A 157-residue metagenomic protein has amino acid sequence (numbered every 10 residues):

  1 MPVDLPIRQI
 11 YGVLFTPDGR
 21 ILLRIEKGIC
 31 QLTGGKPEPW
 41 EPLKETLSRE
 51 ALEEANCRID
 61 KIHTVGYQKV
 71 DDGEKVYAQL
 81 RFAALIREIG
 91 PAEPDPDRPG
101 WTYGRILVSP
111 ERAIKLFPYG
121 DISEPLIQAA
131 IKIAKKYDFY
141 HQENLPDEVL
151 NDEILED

Functional and structural regions predicted by a protein language model:
M1-Y11: Acidic, metal-coordinating catalytic segment for phosphate/diphosphate chemistry, firing primarily on the Nudix
R20-I21: Entry beta-strands of beta-propeller and related beta-repeat scaffolds
R24: Conserved active-site beta-strand element of glycosyltransferases/polysaccharide synthases
I29-Q31, E38-P39: Short, surface-exposed beta-strand-loop junctions and turns on beta-sheet-rich folds
P37-D60, V65-P125: Unchanged
K115-D157: Charged phosphate-binding loop/patch that engages nucleotide di/tri-phosphates or the phosphate backbone of nucleic
